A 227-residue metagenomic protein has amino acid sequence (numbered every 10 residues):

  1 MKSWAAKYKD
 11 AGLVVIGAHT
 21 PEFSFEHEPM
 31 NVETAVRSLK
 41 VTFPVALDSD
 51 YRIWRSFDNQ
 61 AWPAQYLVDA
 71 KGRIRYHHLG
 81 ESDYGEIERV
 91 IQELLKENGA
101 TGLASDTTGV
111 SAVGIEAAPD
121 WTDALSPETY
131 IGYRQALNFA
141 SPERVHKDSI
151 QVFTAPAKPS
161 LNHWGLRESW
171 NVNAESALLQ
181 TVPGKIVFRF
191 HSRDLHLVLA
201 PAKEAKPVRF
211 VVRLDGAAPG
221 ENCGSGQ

Functional and structural regions predicted by a protein language model:
M1-S38, L47-I53, V208-F210: Structural microenvironment flanking redox-active thiols in thiol-disulfide oxidoreductases
W4, H19, W54, W62 (+2 more regions): Tryptophan-centered motif/residue detector
G12-L13, F43, G80, G99: Secondary-structure boundary/capping signal
N31-V32, N59, H77, S111-A118: Short amphipathic alpha-helical patches
R37-T42, L47-Q92: Thiol/disulfide oxidoreductase modules built on the thioredoxin-like
G85-Q227: Non-globular targeting/processing and membrane-anchoring segments
